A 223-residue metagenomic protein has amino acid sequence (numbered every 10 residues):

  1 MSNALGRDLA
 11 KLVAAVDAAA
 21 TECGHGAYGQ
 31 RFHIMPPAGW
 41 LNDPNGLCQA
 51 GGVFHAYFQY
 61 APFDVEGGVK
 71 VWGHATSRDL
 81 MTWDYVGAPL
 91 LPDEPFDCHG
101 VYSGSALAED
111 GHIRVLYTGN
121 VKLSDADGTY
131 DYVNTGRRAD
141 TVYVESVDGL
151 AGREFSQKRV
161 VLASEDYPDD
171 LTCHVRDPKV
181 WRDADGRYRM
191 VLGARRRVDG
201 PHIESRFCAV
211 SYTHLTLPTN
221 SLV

Functional and structural regions predicted by a protein language model:
S2-F54, Y60: N-terminal regions that are enriched for targeting/export leaders and immediately downstream pro/stem segments
D43-D64, Y85-G87, Y102-N134, T141-E145 (+3 more regions): Hydrophobic core segments of beta-strands in well-ordered, beta-rich domains
V69-K70, R137-R138: Short coil-to-beta strand junction motifs in C2/discoidin
V71-H74, L80-E109: Blade-loop segments of beta-propeller domains
V71-S77, S146, A209-Y212: Non-cytosolic beta-sandwich-type ligand-binding/adhesion modules
S146-R153, L215: Short loop/turn segments immediately following beta-strands, especially the blade-tip and inter-blade linker loops
T213-T219: Conserved small/polar residues in nucleotide/adenosyl-binding loops
